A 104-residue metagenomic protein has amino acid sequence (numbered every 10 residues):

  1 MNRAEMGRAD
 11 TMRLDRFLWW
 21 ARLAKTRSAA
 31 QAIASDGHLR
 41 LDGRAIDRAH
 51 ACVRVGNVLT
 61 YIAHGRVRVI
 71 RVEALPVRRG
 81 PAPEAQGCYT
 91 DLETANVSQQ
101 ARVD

Functional and structural regions predicted by a protein language model:
M1-R16, W20, R27-A32, R40-D104: Strongly charged
G37: Glycine-centered, phosphate/nucleic-acid-interacting loop/turn motifs that mediate DNA/RNA or nucleotide
